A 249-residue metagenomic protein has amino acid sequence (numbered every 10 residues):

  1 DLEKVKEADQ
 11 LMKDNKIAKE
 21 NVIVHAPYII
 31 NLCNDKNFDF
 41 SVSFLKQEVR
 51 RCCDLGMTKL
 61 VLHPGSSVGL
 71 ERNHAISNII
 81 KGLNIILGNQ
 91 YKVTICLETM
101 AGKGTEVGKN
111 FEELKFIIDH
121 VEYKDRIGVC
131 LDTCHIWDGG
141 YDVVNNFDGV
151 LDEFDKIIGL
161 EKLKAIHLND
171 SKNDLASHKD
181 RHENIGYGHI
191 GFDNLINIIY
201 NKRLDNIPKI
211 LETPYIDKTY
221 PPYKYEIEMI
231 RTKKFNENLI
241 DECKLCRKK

Functional and structural regions predicted by a protein language model:
D1-A26, L32-R50, K233-K249: N-terminal pre-domain/capping segments
D1-I23, K46-G56, N84-Y91, I118-R126 (+2 more regions): Acidic (Asp/Glu)-rich catalytic clusters
D1-K6, F38, V42-L45, I76-K81 (+3 more regions): Charged helix-capping and loop-helix junction motifs
E20, L60, T94, N206-I207 (+1 more regions): A local structural micro-motif
H25, C52, L60, I95 (+3 more regions): Conserved, mostly hydrophobic/aromatic
A26-I30, P64-V68, T99-K103, T133-H135 (+2 more regions): Active-site-proximal loop/turn and secondary-structure-junction residues that shape catalytic pockets, frequently
N31-G128: Active-site acidic/histidine proton-transfer and metal-coordination neighborhood in alpha/beta enzyme cores
K115-K249: Histidine-acidic metal/acid-base catalytic patches
